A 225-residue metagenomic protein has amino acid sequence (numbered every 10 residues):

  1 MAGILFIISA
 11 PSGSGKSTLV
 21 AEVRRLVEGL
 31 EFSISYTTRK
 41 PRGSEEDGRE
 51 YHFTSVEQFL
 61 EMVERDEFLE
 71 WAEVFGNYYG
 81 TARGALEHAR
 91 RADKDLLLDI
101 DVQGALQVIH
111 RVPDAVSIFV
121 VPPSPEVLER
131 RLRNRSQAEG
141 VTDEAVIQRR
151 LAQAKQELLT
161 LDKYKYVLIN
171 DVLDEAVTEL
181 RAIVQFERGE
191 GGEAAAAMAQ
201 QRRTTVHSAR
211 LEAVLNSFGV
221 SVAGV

Functional and structural regions predicted by a protein language model:
M1-F6: Pre-Walker A (Motif I) flank of P-loop NTPase domains
S9-P11: P-loop (Walker A) phosphate-binding loop of NTP-binding proteins
S14: ATP-binding Walker
S17: Walker A/P-loop
R25-S33: Post-Walker A helix-loop "phosphate-sensing" segment adjacent to the P-loop in P-loop NTPases
T37-L96, Q103-L106: ATP-dependent small-molecule kinase phosphotransfer cores that center on conserved nucleotide phosphate-binding segments
R39, G43-S44, R90-D95, Q107-D162 (+2 more regions): A glycine- and Lys/Arg-enriched "phosphate-lid" helix/loop adjacent to the NTP-binding pocket of small-molecule kinases
L159-V225: NTP-dependent small-molecule kinase module
